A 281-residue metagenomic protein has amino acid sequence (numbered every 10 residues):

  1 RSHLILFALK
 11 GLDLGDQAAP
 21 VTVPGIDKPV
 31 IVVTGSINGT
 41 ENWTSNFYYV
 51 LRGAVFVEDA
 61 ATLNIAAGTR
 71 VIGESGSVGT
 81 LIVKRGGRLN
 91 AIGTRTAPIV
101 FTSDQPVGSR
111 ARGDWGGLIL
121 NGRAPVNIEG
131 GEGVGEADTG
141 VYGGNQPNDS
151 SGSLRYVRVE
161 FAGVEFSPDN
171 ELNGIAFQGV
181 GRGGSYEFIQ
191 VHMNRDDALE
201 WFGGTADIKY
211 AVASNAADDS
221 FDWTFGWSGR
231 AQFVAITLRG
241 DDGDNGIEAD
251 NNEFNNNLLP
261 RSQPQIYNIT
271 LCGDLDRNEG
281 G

Functional and structural regions predicted by a protein language model:
R1-D13: Short, solvent-exposed alpha-helical surface patches in non-cytosolic proteins
Q17-G281: Beta-strand/loop edge motif enriched in small/polar residues
